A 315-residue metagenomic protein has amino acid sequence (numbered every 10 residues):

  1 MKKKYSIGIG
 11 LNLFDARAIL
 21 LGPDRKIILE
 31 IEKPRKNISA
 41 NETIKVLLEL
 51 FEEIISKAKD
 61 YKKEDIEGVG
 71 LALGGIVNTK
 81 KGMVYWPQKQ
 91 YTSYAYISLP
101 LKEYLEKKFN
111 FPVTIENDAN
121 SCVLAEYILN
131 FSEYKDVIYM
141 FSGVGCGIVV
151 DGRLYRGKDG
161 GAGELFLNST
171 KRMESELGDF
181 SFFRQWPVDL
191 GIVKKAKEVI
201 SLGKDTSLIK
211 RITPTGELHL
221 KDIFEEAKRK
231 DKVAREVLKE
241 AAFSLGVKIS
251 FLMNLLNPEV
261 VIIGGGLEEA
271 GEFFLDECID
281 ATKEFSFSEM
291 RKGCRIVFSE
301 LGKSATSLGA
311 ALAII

Functional and structural regions predicted by a protein language model:
M1-I7: N-terminal charged helix/coil linker that caps or initiates catalytic domains
K3, I19, L29-E32, I38-A40 (+4 more regions): Glycine/GP-enriched mid-protein hinge/lid loop-to-helix segment characteristic of carbohydrate kinases
G22-D24: Solvent-exposed strand-loop boundary residues in beta-sheet-rich modules
K26-I27, V77, M83-V84, L154-Y155: Hydrophobic "anchor" residues
P34-E49, S56, E64-D136, D179 (+1 more regions): Glycine-rich phosphate-binding loop and adjoining helix at the ATP-binding site of ATP-dependent phosphoryl-transfer
S39-K62, D179-P187, G191-I262, L267-E272 (+2 more regions): Adenine-nucleotide phosphate-binding core of ATP-dependent small-molecule kinases
V69-G75, S142, I262-L267: Glycine-rich beta-strand-to-loop/alpha-helix junction loops that act as flexible
I279-V297, L308: Charged, glycine-enriched surface loops/patches that mediate electrostatic binding to polyanionic ligands
